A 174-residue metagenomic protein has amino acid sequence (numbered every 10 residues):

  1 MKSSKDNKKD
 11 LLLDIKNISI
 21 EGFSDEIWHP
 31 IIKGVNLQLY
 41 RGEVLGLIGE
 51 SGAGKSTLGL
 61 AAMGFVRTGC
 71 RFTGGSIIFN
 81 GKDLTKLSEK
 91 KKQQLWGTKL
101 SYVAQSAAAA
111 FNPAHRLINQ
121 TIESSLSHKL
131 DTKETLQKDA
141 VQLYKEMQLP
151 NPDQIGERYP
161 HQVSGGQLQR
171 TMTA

Functional and structural regions predicted by a protein language model:
M1-A174: ABC transporter nucleotide-binding domains
